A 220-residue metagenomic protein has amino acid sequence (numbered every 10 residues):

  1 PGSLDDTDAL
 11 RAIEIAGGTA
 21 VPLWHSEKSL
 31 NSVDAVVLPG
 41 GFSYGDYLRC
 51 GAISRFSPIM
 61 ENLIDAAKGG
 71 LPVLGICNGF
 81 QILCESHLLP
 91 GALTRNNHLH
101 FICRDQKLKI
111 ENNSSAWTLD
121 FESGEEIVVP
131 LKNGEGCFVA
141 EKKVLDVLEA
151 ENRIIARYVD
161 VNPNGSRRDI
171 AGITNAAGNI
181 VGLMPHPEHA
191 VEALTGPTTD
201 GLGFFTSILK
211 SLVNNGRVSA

Functional and structural regions predicted by a protein language model:
P1-I76, I82-P90, T94-I102, K109 (+4 more regions): N-terminal beta1-alpha1 cap of cysteine-dependent amidohydrolase-like domains
V33, G70-L71, E126, N179-V181: A generic hydrophobic-helix recognition signal that picks specific residues within alpha-helical hydrophobic
V37-G40, F121-E122, G182-P185: Short amphipathic alpha-helical segments, especially helix-boundary/capping motifs
K68, N113, G134, G178 (+2 more regions): Residue-level marker of positions within ordered structural domains that often coincide with functionally constrained
H87-D169: Pocket-forming structural segment of enzyme catalytic cores
N133, I170-T195, G203: A glycine-centered loop/beta-turn motif at secondary-structure junctions
